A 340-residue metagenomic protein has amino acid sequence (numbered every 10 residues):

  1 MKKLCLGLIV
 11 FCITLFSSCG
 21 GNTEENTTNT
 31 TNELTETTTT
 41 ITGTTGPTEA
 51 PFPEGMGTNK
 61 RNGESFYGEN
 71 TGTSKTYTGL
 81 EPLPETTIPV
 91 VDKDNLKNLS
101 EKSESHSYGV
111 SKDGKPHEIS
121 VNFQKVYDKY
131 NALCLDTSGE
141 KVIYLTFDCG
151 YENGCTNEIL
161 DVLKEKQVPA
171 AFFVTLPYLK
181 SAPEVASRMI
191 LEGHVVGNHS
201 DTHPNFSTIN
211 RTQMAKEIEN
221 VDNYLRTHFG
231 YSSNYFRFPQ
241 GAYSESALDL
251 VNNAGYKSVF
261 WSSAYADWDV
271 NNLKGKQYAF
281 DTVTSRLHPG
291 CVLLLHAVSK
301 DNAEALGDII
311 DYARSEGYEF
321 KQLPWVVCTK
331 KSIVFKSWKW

Functional and structural regions predicted by a protein language model:
K3-N22: Sec-dependent N-terminal signal peptides of Gram-positive bacterial secreted proteins and lipoproteins
C19-T146, E152-E158, E165, E316-W340: N-terminal pre-catalytic segment of deacetylase/amide-hydrolase enzymes
K102-N205, I209, Q213-T227, Y231-S233: Active-site beta->alpha N-cap acidic-glycine motif
I143-T146, A170-V174, V195-N198, N234-F238 (+3 more regions): Structural recognition of the beta-strand scaffold that forms the well-ordered cores of secreted hydrolase catalytic
N153-E158, L191, P204-F229, A242-P289 (+2 more regions): Alpha-helical scaffold elements lining the catalytic groove of polysaccharide deacetylases
L163, M189, V251-A254, A313: A generic structural signal for well-ordered alpha-helical segments
V174-Y178, T202-H203, S262-D267, W325-V326: Short, acidic/turn-prone active-site loops that include or flank metal/cofactor- and phosphate-binding residues
L287-P324: Catalytic grooves of carbohydrate-active enzymes
